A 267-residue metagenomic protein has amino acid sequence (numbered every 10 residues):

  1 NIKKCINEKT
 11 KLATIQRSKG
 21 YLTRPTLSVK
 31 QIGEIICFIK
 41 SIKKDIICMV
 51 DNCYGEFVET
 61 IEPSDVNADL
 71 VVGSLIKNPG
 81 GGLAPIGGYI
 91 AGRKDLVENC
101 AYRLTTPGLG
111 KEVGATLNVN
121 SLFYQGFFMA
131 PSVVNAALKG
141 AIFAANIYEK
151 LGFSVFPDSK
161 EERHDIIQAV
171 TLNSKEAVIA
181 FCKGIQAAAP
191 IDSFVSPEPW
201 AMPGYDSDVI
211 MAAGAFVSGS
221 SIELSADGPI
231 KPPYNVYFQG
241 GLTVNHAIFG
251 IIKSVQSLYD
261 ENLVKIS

Functional and structural regions predicted by a protein language model:
N1-N135, K139, Y148, G152-F156 (+1 more regions): Conserved PLP-enzyme active-site core in the AAT-like
E149-I266: Conserved C-terminal alpha-helix-loop-beta "cap" of PLP-dependent enzymes that closes/shapes the active-site mouth
